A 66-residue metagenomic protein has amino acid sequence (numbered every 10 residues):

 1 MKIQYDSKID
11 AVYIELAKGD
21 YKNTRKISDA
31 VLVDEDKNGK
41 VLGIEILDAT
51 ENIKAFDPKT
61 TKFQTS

Functional and structural regions predicted by a protein language model:
M1-K2: Absolute protein N-terminus
Y5-I9: Short, ordered beta-strand-loop transition motifs
A11-I14, G19-D20, R25, T61-F63: N-terminal intrinsically disordered, cationic/polar leader segments that include organellar targeting peptides
G19-D20, A49-E51: A short acidic/small-residue loop/turn micro-motif
Y21-N38: Amphipathic, hydrophobic secondary-structure cores in small proteins
T50-F63: A short, polar/charged loop-to-alpha-helix boundary motif
